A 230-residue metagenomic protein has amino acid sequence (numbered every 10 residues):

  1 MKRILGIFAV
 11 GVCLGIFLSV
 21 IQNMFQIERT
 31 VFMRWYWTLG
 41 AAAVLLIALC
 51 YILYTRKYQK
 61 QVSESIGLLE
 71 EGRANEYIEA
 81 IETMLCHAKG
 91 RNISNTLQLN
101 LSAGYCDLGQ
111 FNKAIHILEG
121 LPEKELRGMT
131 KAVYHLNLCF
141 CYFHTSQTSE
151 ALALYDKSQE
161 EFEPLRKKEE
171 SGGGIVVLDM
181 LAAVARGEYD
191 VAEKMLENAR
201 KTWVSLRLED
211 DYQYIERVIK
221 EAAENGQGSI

Functional and structural regions predicted by a protein language model:
W37-V62: Transmembrane alpha-helices and immediately adjacent membrane-cytoplasm interface residues in multi-pass integral
L49-L53, T83-R91, G120-G128, K157-K168 (+1 more regions): Solenoid-like repeat scaffolds
K57-R91, T96-G104: Alpha-helical segment of the N-proximal tetratricopeptide repeat
S63, L99-N100, T130, L136-N137 (+4 more regions): "A position-specific structural signal for the A-helix of alpha-solenoid helical repeats
A74-N75, F111, T148, Y189: TPR-repeat structural position
